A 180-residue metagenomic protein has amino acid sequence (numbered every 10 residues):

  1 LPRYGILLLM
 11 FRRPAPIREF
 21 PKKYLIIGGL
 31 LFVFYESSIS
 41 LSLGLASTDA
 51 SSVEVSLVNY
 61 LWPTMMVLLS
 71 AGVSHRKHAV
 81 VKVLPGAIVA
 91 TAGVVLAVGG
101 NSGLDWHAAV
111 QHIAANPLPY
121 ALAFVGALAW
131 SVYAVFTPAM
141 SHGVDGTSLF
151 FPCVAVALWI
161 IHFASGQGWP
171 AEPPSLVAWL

Functional and structural regions predicted by a protein language model:
L1, F34, S38, L45 (+5 more regions): Glycine-/small-residue-enriched transmembrane alpha-helix faces in small-molecule transporters and effluxers
L1-F34, P63-S70, A129-Y133, S148-G166: Transmembrane alpha-helices of multi-pass small-molecule transport proteins
P2-G5, S40-K77: Specific alpha-helical transmembrane segments that line the substrate/conduction pathway and gating interfaces
L7, I27, A79-S102: Hydrophobic transmembrane alpha-helices of multi-pass small-molecule transport proteins
R12-V53, V58, L96: Specific transmembrane alpha-helical segments of multi-pass solute transporters/efflux pumps, especially DMT/EamA
Y24-G29, S40, V55-S56, A87 (+2 more regions): Residue-level signature of transmembrane alpha-helical cores of multipass secondary-active transporters and flippases
E36, V53-L61, F136-V156: Helix-helix packing/entry segments at the starts of transmembrane helices
S42, G72-H78, M140, G146 (+1 more regions): Hydrophobic/aromatic residues within transmembrane alpha-helices of multi-pass small-molecule transporters
